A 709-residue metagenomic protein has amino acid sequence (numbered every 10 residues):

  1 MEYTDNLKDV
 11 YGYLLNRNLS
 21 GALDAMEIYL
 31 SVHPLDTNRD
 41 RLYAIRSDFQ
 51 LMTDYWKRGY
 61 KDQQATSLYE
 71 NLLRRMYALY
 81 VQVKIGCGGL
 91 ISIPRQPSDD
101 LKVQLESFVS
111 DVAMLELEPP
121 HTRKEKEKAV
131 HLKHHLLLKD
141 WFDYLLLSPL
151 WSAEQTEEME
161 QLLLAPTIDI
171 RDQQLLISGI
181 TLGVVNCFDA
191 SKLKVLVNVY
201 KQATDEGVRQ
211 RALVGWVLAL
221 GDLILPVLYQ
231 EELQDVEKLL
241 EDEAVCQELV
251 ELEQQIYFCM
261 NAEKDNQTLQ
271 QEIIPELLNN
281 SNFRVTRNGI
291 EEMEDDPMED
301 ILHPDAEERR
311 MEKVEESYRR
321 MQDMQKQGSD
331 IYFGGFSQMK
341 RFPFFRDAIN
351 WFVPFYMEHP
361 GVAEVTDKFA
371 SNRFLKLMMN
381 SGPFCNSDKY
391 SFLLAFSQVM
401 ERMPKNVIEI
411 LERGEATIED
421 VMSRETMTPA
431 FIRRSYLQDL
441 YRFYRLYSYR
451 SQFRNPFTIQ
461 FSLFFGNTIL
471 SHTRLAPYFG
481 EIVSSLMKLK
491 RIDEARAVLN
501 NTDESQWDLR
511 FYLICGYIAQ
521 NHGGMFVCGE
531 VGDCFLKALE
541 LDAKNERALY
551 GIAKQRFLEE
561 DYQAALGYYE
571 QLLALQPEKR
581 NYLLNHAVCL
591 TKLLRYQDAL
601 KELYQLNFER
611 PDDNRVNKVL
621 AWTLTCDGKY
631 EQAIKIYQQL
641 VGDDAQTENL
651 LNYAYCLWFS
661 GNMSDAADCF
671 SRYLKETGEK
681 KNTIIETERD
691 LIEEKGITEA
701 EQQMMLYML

Functional and structural regions predicted by a protein language model:
Y11, L218, S484, Y517-I518 (+4 more regions): Residue-level recognition of tetratricopeptide repeat
N16, L489, H522-M525, E559 (+3 more regions): Structural motif corresponding to the intra-repeat A-B loop/turn of tetratricopeptide repeats
L35-D36, D205-R209, L475, D508-L509 (+6 more regions): Residue-level recognition of tetratricopeptide repeat
I349-K554: Alpha-solenoid helical-repeat scaffolds
Y478, F511, A548, Y582 (+3 more regions): TPR alpha-solenoid repeat register
N501-T502, K537-A538, Q571-L572, Q605-L606 (+2 more regions): Canonical positions in the second alpha-helix
